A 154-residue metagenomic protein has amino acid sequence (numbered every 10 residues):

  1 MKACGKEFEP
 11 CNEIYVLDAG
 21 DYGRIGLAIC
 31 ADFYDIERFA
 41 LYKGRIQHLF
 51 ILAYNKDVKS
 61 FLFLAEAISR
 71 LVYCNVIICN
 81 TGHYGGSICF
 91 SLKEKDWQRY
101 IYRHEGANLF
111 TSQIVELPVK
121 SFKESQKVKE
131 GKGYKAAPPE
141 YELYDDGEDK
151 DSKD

Functional and structural regions predicted by a protein language model:
M1-G44, F63-L64, E124-K153: Active-site catalytic loop in hydrolytic enzyme cores
F33-E140: CN hydrolase (nitrilase-like) catalytic-core segments centered on the catalytic cysteine and neighboring Lys/Glu
